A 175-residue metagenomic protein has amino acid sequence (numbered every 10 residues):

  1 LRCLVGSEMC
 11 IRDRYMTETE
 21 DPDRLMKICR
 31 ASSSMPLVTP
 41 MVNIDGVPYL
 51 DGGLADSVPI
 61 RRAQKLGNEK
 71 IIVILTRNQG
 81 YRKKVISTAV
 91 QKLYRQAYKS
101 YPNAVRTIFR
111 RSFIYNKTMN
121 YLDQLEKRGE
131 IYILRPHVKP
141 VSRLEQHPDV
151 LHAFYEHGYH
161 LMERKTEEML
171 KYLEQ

Functional and structural regions predicted by a protein language model:
L1-G6, C10-I11: Single conserved hydrophobic/aromatic residue that forms the stacking wall/gate of nucleotide- or nucleobase-binding
R2, P22-R24: Short Pro/Gly-enriched beta-strand edge/turn motifs at strand-loop
E8, M16-P22, G53-Q175: Non-catalytic peripheral regions of patatin-like phospholipases
T17-T19, K27-K65: ATP/pyrophosphate-binding catalytic subdomain of soluble kinases
